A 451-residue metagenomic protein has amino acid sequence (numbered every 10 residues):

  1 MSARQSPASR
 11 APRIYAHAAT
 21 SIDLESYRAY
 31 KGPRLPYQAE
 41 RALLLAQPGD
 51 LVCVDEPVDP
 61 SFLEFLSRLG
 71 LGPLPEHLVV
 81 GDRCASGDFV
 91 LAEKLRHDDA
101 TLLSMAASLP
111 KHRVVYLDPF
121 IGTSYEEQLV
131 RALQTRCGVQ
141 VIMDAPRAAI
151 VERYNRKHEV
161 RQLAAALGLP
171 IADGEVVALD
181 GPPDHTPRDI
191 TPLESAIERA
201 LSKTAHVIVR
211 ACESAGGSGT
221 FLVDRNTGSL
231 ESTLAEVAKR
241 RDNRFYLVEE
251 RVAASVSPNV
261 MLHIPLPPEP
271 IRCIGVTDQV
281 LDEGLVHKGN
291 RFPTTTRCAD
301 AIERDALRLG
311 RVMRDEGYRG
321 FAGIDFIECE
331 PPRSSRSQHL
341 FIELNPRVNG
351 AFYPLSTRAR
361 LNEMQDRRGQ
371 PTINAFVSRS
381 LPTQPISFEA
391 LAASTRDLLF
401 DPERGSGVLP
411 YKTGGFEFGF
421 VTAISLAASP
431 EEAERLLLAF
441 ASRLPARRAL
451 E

Functional and structural regions predicted by a protein language model:
Y30-P48: Short catalytic helix/loop segments, enriched in acidic residues and glycine and frequently bearing histidine
R41, P57-H185: Conserved N-proximal alpha/beta basic substrate-recognition cap immediately N-terminal to, or forming the N-lobe
L45-D59: Short internal beta-strands
R136, V151-F245, T295-R304: Active-site nucleotide/adenylate-binding loops and adjacent lid/helix of ATP-dependent enzymes
T204-H206, V223-L281, E328-F341: Phosphate-binding site of ATP-dependent enzymes
R241-F245, E250-R251, I274, G284-R336 (+1 more regions): A long amphipathic alpha-helix within ATP-dependent nucleotide-binding catalytic cores
D282-E283, F341-L355: Glycine-rich phosphate/pyrophosphate-binding beta-alpha loops
E363-E451: Peripheral (often C-terminal) accessory segments that flank ATP-dependent C-N-forming ligase machineries
